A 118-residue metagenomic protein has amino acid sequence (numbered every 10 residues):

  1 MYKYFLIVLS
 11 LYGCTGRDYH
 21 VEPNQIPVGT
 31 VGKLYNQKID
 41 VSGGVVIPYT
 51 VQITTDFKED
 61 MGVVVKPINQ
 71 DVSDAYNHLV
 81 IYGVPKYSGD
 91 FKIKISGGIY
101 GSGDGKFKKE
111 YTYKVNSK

Functional and structural regions predicted by a protein language model:
M1-V8: Sec-dependent signal peptide recognition, specifically the positively charged N-region followed immediately by
E22-I53, Y113-K114: Solvent-exposed, low-complexity, repeat-rich "mucin-like" stalks and linkers
T54-L79: Low-complexity "stalk/linker" and mucin-like segments enriched in Ser/Thr/Pro/Ala/Gly
V80-S88: Extracellular/luminal low-complexity segments enriched in Ser/Thr/Pro
Y87-G103: A short beta-strand micro-motif common to beta-rich folds, especially ectodomain repeats
G103-K118: C-terminal edge beta-strand
